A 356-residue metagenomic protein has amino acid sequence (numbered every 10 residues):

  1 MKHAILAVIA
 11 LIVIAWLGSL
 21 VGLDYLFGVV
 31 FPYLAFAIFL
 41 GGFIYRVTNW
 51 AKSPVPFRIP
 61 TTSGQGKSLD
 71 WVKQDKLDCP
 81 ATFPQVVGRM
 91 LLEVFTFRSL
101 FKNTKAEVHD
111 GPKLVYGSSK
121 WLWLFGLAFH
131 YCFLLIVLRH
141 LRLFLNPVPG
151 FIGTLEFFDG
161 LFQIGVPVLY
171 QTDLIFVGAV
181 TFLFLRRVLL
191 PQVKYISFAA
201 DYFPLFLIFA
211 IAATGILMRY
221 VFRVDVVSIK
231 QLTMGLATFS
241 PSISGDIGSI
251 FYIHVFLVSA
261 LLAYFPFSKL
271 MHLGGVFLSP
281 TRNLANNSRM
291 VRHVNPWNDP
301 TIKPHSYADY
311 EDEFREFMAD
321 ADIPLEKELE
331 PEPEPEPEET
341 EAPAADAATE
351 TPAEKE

Functional and structural regions predicted by a protein language model:
M1-L6, S19-A37, Q74-P84, G117-Y131 (+2 more regions): Membrane-entry segments of alpha-helical transmembrane domains in multi-pass membrane proteins
K2-G64, M234-I253: Long, highly hydrophobic alpha-helical transmembrane signal-anchor segments
A7-I14, F83-V115, S119-L122: Long, hydrophobic/aromatic-enriched structural stretches that serve as scaffold segments
G28-A37, T61, Q65-S68, G111 (+2 more regions): Charged, low-complexity, helix/coiled-coil-prone segments
F31-F95, N287-V291: Membrane-interface amphipathic/juxtamembrane segments adjacent to transmembrane helices
F43-R46, W50, V94, F184-R187 (+2 more regions): Generic, well-ordered alpha-helical scaffold segments in large soluble proteins
L100-F239, I243-S249, I253, A260-S288 (+2 more regions): Long, contiguous internal "core" modules enriched in hydrophobic/ aromatic residues
P335-E356: Long, low-complexity, intrinsically disordered segments
